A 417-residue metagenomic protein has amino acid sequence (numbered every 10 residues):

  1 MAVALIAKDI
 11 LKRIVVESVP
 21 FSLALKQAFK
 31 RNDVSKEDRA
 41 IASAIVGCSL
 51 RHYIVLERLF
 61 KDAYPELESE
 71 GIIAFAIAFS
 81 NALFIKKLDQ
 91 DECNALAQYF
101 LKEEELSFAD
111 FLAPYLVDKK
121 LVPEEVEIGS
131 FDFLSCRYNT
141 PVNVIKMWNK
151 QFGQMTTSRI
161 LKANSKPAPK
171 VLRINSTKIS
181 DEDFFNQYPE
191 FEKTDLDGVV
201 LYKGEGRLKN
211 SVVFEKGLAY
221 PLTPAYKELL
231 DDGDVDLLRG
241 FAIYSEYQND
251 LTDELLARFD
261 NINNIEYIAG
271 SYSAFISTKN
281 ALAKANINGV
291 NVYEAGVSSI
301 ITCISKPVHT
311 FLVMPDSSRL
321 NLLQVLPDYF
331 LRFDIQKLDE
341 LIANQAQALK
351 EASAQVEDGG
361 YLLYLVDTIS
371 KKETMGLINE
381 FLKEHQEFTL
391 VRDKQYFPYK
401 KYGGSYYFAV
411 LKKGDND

Functional and structural regions predicted by a protein language model:
M1-N210: Class I Rossmann-like S-adenosyl-L-methionine
K146, F330-A354: Glycine-rich S-adenosyl-L-methionine
D236-Y247: Conserved class I S-adenosyl-L-methionine
Q248-N261: Conserved SAM-binding loop of SAM-dependent methyltransferases across substrates and taxa, primarily the Class I
F259-D260, V356-D358: Helix-to-beta-strand junctions that scaffold the AdoMet/dcAdoMet cofactor pocket in Class I SAM-dependent enzymes
N264-A269: Conserved SAM-binding motif I beta-strand of class I
G270-S305: S-adenosyl-L-methionine
V297-L320, Q324-V325, D339, A346 (+1 more regions): C-terminal catalytic and target-recognition region of SAM-dependent MTase-like enzymes, primarily methyltransferases
